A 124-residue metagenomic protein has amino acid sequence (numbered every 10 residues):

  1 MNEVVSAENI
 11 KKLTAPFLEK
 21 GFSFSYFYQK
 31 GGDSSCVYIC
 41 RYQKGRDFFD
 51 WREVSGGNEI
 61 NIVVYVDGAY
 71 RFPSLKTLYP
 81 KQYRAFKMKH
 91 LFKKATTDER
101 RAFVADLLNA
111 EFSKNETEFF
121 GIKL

Functional and structural regions predicted by a protein language model:
M1-L13, K20, S25-L124: Intrinsically disordered, low-complexity regulatory regions enriched in serine/threonine/proline and acidic residues
